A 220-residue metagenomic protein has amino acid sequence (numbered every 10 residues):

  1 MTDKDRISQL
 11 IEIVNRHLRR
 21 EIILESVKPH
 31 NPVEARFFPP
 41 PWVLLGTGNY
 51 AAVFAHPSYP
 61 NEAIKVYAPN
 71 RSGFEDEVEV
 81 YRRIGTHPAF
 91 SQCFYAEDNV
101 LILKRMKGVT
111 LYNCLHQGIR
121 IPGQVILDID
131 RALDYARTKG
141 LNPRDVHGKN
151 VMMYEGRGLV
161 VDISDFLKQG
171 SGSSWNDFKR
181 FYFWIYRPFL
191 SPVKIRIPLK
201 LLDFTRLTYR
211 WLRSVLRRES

Functional and structural regions predicted by a protein language model:
I13-D76: ATP-binding glycine-rich loop module of kinase domains
G46, Q92-A96, P143-R144: Short beta-strand
A55-Y59, R105, Y154: Active-site beta-strand termini and strand-to-loop segments that position acidic
E62, V100-L101, G158-L159: Hydrophobic residues embedded in beta-strands of well-ordered beta-sheets
S72-E77, Q124-I126, G170-S171: Active-site-adjacent loop/helix micro-motif of nuclease/hydrolase catalytic cores
R82-G85, A89-I126: Conserved structural core of kinase catalytic domains
R83, Y112-G158, F183: Conserved kinase catalytic-core helix
N142, E155-S220: C-lobe/activation-segment region of protein kinase-like
